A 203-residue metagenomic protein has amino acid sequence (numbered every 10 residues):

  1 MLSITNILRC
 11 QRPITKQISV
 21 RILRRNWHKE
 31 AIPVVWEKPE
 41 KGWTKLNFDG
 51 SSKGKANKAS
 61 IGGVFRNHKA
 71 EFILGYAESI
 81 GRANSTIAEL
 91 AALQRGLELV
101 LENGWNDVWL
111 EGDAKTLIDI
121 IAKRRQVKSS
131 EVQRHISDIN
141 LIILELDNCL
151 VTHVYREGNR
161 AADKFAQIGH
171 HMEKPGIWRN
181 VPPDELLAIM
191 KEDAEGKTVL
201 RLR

Functional and structural regions predicted by a protein language model:
M1-R203: Primary recognition of RNase H-like, Mg2+-dependent phosphodiesterase/nuclease domains
